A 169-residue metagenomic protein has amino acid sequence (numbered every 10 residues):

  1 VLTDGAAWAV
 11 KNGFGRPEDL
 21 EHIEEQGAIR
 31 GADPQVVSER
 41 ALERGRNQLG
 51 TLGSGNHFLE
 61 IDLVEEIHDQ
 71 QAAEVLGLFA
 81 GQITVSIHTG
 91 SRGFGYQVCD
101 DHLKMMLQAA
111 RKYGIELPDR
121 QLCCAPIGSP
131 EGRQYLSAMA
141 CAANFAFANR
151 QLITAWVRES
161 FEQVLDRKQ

Functional and structural regions predicted by a protein language model:
V1-E74, A80, Y96-Q169: Glycine-rich, flexible loop motifs
T84-G90: Short glycine-rich or small-residue beta-strand-to-loop segments that form or flank ligand, phosphate, metal/Fe-S
